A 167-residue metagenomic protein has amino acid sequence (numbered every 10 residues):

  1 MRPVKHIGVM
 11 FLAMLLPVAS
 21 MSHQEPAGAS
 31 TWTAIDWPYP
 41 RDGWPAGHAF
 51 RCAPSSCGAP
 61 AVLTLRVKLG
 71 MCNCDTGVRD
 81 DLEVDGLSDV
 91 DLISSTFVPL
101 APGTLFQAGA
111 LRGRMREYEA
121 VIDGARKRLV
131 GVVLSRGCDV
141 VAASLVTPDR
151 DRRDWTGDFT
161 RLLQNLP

Functional and structural regions predicted by a protein language model:
K5-S22: Hydrophobic membrane-insertion alpha-helices, especially the h-region of bacterial N-terminal signal peptides
P26-Y39: Short aromatic-glycine motifs in intrinsically disordered, low-complexity regions
D36-E83: Secretory pathway targeting signatures of secreted, lumenal, and periplasmic proteins
G43, C57, L111, V133-V140: Short, solvent-exposed coil/turn segments at beta-strand boundaries
K68-Q107: Mature extracytoplasmic domains of secretory-pathway proteins
L92-R136: Signature of long, low-cysteine stretches enriched in small and polar/charged residues
G137-P167: Surface-exposed amphipathic alpha-helical segments
